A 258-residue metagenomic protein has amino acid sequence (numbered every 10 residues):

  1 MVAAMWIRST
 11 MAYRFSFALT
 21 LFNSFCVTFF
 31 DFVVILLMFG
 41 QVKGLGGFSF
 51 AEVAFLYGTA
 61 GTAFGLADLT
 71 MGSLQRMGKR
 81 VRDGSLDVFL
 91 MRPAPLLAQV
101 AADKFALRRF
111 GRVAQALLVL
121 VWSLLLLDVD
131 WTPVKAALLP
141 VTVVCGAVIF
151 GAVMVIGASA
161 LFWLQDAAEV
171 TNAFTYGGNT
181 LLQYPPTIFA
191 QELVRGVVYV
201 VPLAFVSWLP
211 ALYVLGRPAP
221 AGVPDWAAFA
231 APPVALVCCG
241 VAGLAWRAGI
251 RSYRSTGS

Functional and structural regions predicted by a protein language model:
M1-S258: Hydrophobic transmembrane alpha-helices and immediately adjacent juxtamembrane helices of multi-pass inner-membrane
